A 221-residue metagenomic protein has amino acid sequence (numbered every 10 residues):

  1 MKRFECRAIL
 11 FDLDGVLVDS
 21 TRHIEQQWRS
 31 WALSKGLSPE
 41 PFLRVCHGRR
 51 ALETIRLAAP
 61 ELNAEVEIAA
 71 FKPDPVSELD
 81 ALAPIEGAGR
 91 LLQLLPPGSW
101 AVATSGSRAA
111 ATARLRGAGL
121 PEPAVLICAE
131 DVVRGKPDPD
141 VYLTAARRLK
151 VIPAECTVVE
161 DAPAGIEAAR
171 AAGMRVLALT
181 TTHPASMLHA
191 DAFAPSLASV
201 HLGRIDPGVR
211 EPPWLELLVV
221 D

Functional and structural regions predicted by a protein language model:
M1-R7, S99, R108-D221: Asp-based, Mg2+/Mn2+-dependent phosphohydrolase catalytic module
K2-P96, S107-A109, L120: N-terminal helical cap/lid subdomain that shapes the substrate entry/recognition surface in HAD-like hydrolases
D19, V102-T104, A178: Hydrophobic residues in well-ordered beta-strands that form the structural core
S30-L33, V102, E216: Intrinsic disorder/low-complexity segments enriched in polar/charged and small flexible residues
P84, A103, R134: Residue-level marker of regulatory loop/turn positions in helix-turn-helix DNA-binding domains and in histidine
